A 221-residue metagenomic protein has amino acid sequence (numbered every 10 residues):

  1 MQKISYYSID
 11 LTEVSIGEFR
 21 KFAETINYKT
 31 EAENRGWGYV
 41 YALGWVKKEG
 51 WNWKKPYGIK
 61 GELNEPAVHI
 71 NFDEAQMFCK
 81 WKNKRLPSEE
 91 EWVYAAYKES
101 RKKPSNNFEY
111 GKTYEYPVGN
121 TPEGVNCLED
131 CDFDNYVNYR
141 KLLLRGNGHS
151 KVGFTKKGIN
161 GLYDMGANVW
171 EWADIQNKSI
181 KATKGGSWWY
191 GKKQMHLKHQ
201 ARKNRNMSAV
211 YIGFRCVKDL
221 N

Functional and structural regions predicted by a protein language model:
M1-N52, F72-D73, E99-K102, Y211-N221: Short, compositionally biased
K29, G36, V40, K47-A201 (+1 more regions): Functional-site microenvironments in short loops/helix caps that host divalent-cation chemistry
